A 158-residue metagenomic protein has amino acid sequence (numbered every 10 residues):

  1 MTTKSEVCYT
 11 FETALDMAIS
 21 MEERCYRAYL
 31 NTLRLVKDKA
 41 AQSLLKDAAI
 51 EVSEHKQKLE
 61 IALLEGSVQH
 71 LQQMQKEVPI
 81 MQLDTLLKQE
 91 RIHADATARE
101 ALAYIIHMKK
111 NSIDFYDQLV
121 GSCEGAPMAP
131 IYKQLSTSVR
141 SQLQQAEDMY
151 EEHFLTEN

Functional and structural regions predicted by a protein language model:
T2-A14, L83-Y104: Acidic/His metal-coordination segments adjacent to aromatic residues that form catalytic metal sites in metalloenzymes
T2-K39: The feature marks the first
A18-Y29, L45-E60, K109-S112, Y132-A146: Alpha-helical transition-metal enzyme core signature, strongest for iron centers
C25-D47, S112-M128: Helix-loop segments that flank and shape redox-cofactor active sites
V36-K39, S43, L59-A62, G66 (+4 more regions): Hydrophobic stripe of amphipathic alpha-helices that form coiled-coil interfaces
L64-A96: Carboxylate-rich helix-loop segments that flank metal/cofactor sites and access channels in metalloenzymes
A98-Y104, K110-S112, L119: Amphipathic protein-protein interaction modules
S112-T156: Preference for long, well-ordered alpha-helical segments
